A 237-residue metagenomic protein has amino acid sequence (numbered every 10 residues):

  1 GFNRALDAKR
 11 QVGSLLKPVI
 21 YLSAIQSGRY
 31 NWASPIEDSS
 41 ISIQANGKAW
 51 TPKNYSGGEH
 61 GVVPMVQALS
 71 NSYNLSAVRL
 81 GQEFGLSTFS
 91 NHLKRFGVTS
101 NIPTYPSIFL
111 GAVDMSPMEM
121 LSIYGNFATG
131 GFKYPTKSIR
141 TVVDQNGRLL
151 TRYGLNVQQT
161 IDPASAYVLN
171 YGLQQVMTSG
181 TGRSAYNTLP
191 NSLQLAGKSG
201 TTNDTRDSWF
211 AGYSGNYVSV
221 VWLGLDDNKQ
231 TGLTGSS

Functional and structural regions predicted by a protein language model:
G1-R10, S14-L16, N31-S34, S87-L93 (+1 more regions): Periplasmic/cell-envelope proteins involved in peptidoglycan metabolism and beta-lactam response
G1-R4, L16, N71, S116-S122 (+1 more regions): A penicillin-recognizing enzyme superfamily signal
A8-G13, G57-G61, M65, L69 (+6 more regions): Secondary-structure capping and boundary motifs in well-ordered enzyme cores
K9-I36, A68, I123-F127, L169 (+1 more regions): Active-site SXXK
Y30-F89, K133, D144-Q175, T234: Conserved catalytic neighborhood of penicillin-recognizing serine enzymes
S34, S39, P106-I108, K137-R140 (+1 more regions): Extracytoplasmic/periplasmic beta-strand context in beta-sandwich domains, especially the cupredoxin/COX2 CuA-binding
K48-N54, G85-Y124, G131, P135-S138: Mid-domain, small-residue-enriched loop/turn segments at the edges of structured enzyme/sensor domains
